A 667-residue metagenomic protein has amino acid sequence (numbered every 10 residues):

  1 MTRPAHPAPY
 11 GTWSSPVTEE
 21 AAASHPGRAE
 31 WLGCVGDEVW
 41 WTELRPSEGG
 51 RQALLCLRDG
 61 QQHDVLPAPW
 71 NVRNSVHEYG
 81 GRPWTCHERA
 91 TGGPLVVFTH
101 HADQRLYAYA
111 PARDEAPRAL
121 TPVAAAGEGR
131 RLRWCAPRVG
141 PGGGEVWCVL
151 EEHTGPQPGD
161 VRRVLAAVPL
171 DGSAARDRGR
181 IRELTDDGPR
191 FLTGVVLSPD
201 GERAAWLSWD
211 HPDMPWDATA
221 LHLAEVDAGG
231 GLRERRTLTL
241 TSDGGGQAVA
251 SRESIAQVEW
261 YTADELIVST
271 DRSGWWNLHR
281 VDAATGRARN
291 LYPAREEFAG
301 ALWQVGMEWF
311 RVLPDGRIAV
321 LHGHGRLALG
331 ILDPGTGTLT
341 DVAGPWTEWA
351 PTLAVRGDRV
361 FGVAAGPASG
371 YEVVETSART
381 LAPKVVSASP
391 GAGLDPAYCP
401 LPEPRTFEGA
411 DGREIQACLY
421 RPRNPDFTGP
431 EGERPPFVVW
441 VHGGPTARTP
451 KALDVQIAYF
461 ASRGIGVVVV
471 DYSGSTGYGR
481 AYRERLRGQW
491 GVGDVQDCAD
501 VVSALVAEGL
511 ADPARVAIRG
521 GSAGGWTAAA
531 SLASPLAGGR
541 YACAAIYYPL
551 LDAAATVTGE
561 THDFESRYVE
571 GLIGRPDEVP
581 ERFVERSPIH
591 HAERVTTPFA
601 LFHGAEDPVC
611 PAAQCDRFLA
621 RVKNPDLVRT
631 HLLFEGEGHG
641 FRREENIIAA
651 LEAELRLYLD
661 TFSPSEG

Functional and structural regions predicted by a protein language model:
T2-G27, R58-Y79, Y109-R133, A166-T193 (+4 more regions): Multi-bladed beta-propeller domains
R28-G33, T42-E43, R51-A53, D64 (+11 more regions): Non-catalytic accessory segments flanking enzyme active sites
C34-G36, H87-G92, P141-G142, P199-D200 (+3 more regions): Residue-level detector of Asp-centered blade-edge/turn motifs that repeat once per structural unit in beta-propeller
V39, V96, V146, A204 (+3 more regions): Hydrophobic beta-strand positions that form the internal "hydrophobic ladder" of WD40/Gbeta-like beta-propeller blades
E43-A53, V72-E78, G92, F98-Y107 (+12 more regions): A flexible loop/linker signature enriched in serine peptidases of the S9 family
R235-R236, G246, A301-P314, A397-R405 (+1 more regions): Surface-exposed acidic, glycine/proline-enriched linker/cap segments that occur as 15-30-residue helix-coil
S389-A514, G521, T558-H562: Cap/lid segment of the alpha/beta-hydrolase catalytic domain
Y472-G667: Active-site-proximal cap/loop segments of hydrolase catalytic domains
